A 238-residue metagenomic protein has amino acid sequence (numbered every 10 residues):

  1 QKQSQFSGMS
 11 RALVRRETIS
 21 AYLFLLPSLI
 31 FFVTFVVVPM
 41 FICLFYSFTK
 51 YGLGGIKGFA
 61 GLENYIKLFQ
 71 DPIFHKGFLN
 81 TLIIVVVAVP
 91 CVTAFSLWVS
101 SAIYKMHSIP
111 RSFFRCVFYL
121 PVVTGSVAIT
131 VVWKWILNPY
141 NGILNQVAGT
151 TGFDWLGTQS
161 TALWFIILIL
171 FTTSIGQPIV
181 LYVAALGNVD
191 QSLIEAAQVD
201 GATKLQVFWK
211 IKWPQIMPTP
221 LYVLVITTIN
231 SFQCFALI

Functional and structural regions predicted by a protein language model:
Q1-R15: Short, Lys/Arg-rich, polar N-terminal cytosolic tail immediately upstream of the first transmembrane signal-anchor
E17-I238: A structural signal for multi-pass alpha-helical bundles of membrane permease subunits that mediate small-molecule
